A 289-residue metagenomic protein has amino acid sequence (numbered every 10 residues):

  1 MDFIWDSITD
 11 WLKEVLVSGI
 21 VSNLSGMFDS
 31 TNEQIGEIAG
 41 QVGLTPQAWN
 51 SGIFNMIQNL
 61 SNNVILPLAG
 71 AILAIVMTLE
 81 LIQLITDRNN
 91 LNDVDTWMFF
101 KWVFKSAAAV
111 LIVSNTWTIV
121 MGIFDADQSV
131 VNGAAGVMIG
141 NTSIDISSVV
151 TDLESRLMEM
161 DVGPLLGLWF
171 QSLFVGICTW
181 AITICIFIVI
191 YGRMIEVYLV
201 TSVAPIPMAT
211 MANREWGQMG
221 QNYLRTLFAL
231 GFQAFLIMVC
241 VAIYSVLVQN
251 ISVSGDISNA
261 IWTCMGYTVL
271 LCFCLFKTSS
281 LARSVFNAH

Functional and structural regions predicted by a protein language model:
M1-I72, R88-W97, A107-C178, G217 (+3 more regions): Gly/Ser-rich, low-complexity
P67-L79, V197: Hydrophobic alpha-helical transmembrane segments
A74-T78, W180, T201, C274: Hydrophobic alpha-helical transmembrane segments of multipass integral membrane proteins
T78-I85, A204-R214: Hydrophobic transmembrane alpha-helices of secondary-active transporters and Na+-translocating membrane complexes
L81-V94, T183-F187, E215-W216: Membrane-water interface regions at transmembrane-helix termini and the short interhelical loops of multi-pass membrane
W102-K105: Elongated alpha-helical scaffolds
V175, T179-M211, R225-L247: Alpha-helical transmembrane segments of helical membrane proteins, especially in multi-pass transport, channel
